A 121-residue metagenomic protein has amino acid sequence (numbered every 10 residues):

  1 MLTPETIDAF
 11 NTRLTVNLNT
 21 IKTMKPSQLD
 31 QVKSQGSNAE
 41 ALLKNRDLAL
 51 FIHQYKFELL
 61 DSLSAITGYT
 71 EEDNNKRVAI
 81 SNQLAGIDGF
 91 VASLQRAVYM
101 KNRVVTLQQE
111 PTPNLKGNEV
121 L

Functional and structural regions predicted by a protein language model:
L2-L121: Intrinsic-disorder/low-complexity detector
